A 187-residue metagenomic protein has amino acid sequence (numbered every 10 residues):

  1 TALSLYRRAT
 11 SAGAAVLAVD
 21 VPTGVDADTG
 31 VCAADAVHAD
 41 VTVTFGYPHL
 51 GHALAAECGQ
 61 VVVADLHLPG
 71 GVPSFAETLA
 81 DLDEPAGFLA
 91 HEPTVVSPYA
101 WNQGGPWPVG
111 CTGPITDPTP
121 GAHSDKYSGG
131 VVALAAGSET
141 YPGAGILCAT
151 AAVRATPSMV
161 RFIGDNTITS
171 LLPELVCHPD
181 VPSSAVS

Functional and structural regions predicted by a protein language model:
T1-H91: Internal gly/pro-rich beta-alpha loop/helix module that stabilizes soluble enzyme cofactors or their anionic handles
H52-S187: Small-residue (G/A/S/T)-rich helix-start motifs and N-terminal tracts that mark the onset
